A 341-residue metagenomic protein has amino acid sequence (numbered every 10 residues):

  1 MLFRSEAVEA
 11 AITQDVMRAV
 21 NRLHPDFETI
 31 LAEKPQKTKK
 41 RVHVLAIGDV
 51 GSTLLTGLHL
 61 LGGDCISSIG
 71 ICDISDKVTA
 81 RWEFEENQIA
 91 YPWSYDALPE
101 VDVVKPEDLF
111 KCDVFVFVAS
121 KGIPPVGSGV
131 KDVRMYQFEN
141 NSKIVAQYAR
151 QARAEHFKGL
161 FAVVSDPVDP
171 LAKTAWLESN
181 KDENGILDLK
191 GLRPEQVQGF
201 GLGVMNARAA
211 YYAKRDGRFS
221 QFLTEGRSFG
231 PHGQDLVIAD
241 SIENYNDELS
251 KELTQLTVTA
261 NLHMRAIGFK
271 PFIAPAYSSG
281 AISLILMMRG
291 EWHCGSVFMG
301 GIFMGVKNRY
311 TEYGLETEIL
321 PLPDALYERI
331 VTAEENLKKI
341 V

Functional and structural regions predicted by a protein language model:
V20, C72-C112: Conserved N-terminal Rossmann-fold NAD(P) cofactor-binding segment
V44-A46, I71: Hydrophobic Val/Ile/Leu positions in short beta-strands of Rossmann-like dinucleotide-binding domains
D49-L54: Hydrophobic/small residue at the entry helix of a nucleotide-binding pocket
I66-G70: Short beta-strand element of Class I
D96-K158: Rossmann-like NAD(P)-binding element
V163-D240: Rossmann-like dinucleotide-binding core of oxidoreductases
K214-V341: Long, compositionally biased stretches enriched for glycine and/or charged residues
